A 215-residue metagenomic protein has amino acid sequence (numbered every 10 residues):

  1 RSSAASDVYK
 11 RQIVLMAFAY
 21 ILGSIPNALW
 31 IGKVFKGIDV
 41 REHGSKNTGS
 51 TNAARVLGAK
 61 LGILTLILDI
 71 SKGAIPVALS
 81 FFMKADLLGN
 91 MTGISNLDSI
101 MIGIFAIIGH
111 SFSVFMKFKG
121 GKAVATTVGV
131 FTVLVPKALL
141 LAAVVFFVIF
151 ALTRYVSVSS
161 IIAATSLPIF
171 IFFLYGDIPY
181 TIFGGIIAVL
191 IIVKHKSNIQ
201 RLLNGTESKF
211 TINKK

Functional and structural regions predicted by a protein language model:
R1-Y9: Single conserved hydrophobic/aromatic residue that forms the stacking wall/gate of nucleotide- or nucleobase-binding
K10-F35: N-terminal signal-anchor transmembrane alpha helix
R11, L15, L61-I67, S71-V114 (+2 more regions): Nucleotide and nucleotide-moiety/phosphate-recognizing core
L29-K60, Q200-K215: Cytosolic, membrane-interface loops and tails of multi-pass inner-membrane proteins
I38-G49, F115-V128, Y155-A163: Short, non-helical or kinked segments that cap or interrupt transmembrane helices
A54-A59, S80-K84, F105, K122-T153 (+1 more regions): Interfacial segments of multi-pass membrane proteins
L140, V156-A163, G176-I187: Loop-to-transmembrane alpha-helix initiation sites
